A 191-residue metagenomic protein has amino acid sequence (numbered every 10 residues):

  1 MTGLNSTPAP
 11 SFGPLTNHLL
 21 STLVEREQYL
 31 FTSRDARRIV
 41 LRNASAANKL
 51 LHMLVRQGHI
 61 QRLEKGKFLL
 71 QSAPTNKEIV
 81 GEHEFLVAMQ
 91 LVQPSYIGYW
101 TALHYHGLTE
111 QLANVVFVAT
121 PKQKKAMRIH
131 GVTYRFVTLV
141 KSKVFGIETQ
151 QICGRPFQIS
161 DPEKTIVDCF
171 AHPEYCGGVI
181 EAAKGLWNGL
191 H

Functional and structural regions predicted by a protein language model:
T2-P94, H191: Short beta-edge/loop segments at beta->alpha junctions of small alpha/beta modules that act as binding/recognition
F31-T32, Q111, E174, G178: Residue-level signal for secondary-structure boundary elements
A36, A102, I166: A residue-level signal for conserved active-site and pocket-lining positions in enzyme catalytic cores
L41, V55, G107, A171-Y175: Hydrophobic/aromatic-lined pockets within catalytic cores
K49, I97, D161: Short, well-structured alpha-helical interface segments that form or flank functional binding sites
R56-Q57, R62-P74, I79-K143: Short gly/ser-rich loop at a beta-strand->alpha-helix junction or flexible surface loop bordering the NTP-binding
E148-H191: Hydrophobic alpha-helical interaction segments
